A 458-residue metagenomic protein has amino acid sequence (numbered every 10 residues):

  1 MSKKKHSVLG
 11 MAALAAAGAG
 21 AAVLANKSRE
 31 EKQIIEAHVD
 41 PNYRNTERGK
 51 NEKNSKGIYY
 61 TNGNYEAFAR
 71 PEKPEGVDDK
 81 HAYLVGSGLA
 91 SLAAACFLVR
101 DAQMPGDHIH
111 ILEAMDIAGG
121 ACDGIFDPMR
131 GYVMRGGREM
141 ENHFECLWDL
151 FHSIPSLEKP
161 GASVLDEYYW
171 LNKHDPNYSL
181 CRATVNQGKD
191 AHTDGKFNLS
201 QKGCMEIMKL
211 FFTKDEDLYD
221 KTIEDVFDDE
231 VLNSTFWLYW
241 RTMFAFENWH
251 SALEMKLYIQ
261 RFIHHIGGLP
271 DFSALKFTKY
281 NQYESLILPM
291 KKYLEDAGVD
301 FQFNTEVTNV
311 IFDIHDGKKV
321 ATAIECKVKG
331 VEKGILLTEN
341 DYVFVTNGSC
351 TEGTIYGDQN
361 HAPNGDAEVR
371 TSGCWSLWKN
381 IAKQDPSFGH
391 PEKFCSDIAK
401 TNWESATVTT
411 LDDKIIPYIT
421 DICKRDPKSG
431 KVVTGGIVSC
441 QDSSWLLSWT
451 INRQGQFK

Functional and structural regions predicted by a protein language model:
K4-A82, R100-G106: Extreme N-terminal leader/targeting segments of oxidoreductases
E36-P71, A183-G188, A399-K458: Conserved flavin/dinucleotide-binding core of flavoenzymes
G86-L89: Glycine-rich Rossmann-fold phosphate-binding loop(s) that bind the pyrophosphate of adenine dinucleotide cofactors
V99-F126: Glycine-rich FAD pyrophosphate-binding loop
M129-W170: Conserved FAD-binding subdomain of flavin-dependent enzymes
L157-R261, K276: Rossmann-like flavin
Q260-Y342, N347-G348, N360-H361, D366-W375: Helical element adjacent to the flavin cofactor pocket in flavoenzyme catalytic cores
E325-K428: Glycine-rich loop(s) and the adjacent beta-strand/alpha-helix scaffold that form part
